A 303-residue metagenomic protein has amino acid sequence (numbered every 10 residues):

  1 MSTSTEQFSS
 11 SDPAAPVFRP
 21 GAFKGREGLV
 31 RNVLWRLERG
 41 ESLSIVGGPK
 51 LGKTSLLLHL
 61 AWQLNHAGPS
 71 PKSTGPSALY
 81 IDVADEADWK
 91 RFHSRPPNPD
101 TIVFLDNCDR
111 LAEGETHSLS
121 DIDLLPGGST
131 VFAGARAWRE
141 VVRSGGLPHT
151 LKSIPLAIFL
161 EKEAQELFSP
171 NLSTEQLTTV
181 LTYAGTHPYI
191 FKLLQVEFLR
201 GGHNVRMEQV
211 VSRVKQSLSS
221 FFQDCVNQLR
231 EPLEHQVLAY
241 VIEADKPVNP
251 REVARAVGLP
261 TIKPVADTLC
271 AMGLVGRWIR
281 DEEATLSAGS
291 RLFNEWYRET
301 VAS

Functional and structural regions predicted by a protein language model:
M1-L29: Conserved adenine-nucleotide phosphate-binding loops and their immediately adjacent elements
E27, S173-V180, F191-P260, W278: Winged-helix-like regulatory helical subdomains adjacent to P-loop NTPase cores
G48-S77: P-loop NTPase Walker A phosphate-binding motif
P96-E115: Conserved P-loop NTPase "ATPase switch" module shared by AAA+ and STAND
R110-L111, D121-G145: Sensor-1/coupling segment of RecA-like P-loop NTPase cores
I154-Q176: Conserved small helical "lid"/interfacial subdomain of P-loop NTPases
A256-M272: Short amphipathic alpha-helical interaction segments
R291-S303: Short, amphipathic alpha-helical interaction segments positioned at domain boundaries
